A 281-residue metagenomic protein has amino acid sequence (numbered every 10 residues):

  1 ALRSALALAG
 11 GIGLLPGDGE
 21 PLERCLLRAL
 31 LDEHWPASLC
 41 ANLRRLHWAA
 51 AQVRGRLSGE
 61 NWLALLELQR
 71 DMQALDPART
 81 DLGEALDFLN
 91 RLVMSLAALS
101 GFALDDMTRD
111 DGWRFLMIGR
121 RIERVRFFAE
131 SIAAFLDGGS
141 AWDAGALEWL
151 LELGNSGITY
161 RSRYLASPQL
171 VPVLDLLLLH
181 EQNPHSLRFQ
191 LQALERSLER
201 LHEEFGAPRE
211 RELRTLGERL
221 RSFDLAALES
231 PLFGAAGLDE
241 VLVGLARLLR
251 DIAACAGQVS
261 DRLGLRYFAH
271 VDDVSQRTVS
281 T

Functional and structural regions predicted by a protein language model:
A1-T281: Alpha-helical transmembrane segments and their helix-helix packing motifs
